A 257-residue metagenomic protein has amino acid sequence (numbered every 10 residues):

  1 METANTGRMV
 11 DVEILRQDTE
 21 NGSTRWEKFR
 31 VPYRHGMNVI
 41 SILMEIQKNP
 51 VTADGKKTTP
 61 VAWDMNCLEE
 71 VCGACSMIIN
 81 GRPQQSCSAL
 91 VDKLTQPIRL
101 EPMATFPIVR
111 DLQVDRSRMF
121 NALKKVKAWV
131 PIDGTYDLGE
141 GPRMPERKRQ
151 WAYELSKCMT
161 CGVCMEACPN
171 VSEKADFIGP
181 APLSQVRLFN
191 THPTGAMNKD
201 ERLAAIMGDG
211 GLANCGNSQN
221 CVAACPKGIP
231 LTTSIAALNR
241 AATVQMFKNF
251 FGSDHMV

Functional and structural regions predicted by a protein language model:
N5-V12: Short structural boundary motif marking the start of a folded domain
T19-T24: Short N-terminal binding/cap micro-motifs at the start of the first secondary-structure element
R25-N38: Short, contiguous acidic and Ser/Thr-rich linear segments
M37-T59, I98-V257: Ferredoxin-type iron-sulfur electron-transfer modules in oxidoreductases and energy-metabolism complexes
M65-E69: Serine/threonine-rich, repeat-prone extracellular segments and beta-strand-based repeat modules of secreted/surface
I79-G81: Short strand-turn-strand beta-turns centered on an Asx-Gly dipeptide
C87-A89: Charged interaction scaffolds used for protein-protein
